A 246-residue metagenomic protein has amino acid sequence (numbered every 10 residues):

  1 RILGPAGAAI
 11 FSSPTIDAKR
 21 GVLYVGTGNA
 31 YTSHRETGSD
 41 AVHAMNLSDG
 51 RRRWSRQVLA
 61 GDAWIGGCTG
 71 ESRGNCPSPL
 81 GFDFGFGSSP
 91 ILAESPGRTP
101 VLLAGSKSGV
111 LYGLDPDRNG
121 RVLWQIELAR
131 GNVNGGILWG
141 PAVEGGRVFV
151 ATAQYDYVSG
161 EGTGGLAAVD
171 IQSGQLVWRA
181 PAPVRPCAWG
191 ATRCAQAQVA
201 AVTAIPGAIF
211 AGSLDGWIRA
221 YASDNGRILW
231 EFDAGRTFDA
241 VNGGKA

Functional and structural regions predicted by a protein language model:
R1-P5, D17-L23, Y31-G87, I91-A246: Extracytoplasmic/lumenal domain signature
